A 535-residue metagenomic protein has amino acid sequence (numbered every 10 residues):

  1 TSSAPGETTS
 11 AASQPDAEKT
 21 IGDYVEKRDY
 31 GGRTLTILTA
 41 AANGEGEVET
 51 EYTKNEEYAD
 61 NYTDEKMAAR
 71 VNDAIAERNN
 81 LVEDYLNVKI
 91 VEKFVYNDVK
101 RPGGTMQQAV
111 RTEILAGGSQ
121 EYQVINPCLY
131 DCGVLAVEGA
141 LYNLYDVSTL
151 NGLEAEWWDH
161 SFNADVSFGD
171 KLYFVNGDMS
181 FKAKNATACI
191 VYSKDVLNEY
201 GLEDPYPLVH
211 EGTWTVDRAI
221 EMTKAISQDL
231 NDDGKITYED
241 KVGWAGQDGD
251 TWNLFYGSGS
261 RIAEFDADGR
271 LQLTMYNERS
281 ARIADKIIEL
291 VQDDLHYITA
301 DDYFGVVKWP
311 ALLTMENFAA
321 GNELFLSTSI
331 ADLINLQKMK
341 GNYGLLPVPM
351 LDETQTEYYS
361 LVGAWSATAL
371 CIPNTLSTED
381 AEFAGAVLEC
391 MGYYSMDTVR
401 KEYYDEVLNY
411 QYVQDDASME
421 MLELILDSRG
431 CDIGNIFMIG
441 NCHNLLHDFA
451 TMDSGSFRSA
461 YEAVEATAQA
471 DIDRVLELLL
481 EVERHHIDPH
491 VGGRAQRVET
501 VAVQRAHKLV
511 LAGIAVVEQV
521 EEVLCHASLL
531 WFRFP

Functional and structural regions predicted by a protein language model:
T1-T20, I37, V82, Y122 (+5 more regions): Gram-positive cell-envelope targeting signals
G31-A69, V88-K93, V124: Short, well-ordered beta-strand elements
L38, G118-I125, L129, F168-I190 (+2 more regions): Extracytoplasmic/periplasmic solute-binding protein
V88-S167: Extracytoplasmic "Venus flytrap"/periplasmic binding protein-like
L150-W157, V209-E211, T237, I262-R282 (+1 more regions): Short, solvent-exposed loop/beta-turn-alpha elements that line the ligand-binding surface or hinge of extracytoplasmic
I220-T223, I262-K308: Glycine-centered hinge/linker elements that transmit conformational signals in sensory and ligand-binding systems
Q337-L408: Extracytoplasmic/periplasmic substrate-recognition and gating elements
N374-G385, S395-R497, Q504: Conserved C-terminal helix/tail region of periplasmic/extracytoplasmic solute-binding proteins
